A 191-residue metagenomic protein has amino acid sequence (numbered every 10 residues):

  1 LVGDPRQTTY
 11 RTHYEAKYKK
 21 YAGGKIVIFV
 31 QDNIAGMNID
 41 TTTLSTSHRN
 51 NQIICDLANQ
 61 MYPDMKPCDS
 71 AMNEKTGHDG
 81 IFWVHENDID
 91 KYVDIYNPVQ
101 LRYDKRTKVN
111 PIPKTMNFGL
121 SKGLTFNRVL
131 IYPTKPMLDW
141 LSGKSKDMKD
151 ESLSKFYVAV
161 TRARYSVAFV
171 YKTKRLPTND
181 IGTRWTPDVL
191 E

Functional and structural regions predicted by a protein language model:
L1-I95, V99, Y103-V158, R162-E191: Conserved helicase motor core of SF1/SF2 NTP-dependent helicases
